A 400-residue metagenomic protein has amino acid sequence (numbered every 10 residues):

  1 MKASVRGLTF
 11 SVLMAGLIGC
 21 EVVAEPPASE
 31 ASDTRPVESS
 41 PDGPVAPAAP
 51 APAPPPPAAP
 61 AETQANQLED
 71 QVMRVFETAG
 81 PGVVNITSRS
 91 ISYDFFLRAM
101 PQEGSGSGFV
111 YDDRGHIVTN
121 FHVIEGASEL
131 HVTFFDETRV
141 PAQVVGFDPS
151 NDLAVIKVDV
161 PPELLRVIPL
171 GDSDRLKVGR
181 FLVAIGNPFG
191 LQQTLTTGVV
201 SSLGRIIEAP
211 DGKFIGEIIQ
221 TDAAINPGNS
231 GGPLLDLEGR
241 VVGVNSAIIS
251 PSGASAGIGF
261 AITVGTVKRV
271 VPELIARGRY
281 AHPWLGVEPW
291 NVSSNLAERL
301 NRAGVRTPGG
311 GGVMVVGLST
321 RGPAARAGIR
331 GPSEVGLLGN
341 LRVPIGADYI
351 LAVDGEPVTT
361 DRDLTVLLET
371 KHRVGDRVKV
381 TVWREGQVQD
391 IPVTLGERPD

Functional and structural regions predicted by a protein language model:
M1-T9: Bacterial N-terminal signal peptides that target proteins for export
L17-G19: C-terminal motif of bacterial Sec signal peptides marking the signal peptidase cleavage site
E21-G311, T320, D361-R373, G386 (+1 more regions): Serine-dependent protease modules
S105-S107, S128, N229-G231, M314-V315 (+3 more regions): Short loop/turn microsegments at loop-to-beta-strand junctions
I117-V118, R326-D361: Conserved PDZ fold ligand-binding element
